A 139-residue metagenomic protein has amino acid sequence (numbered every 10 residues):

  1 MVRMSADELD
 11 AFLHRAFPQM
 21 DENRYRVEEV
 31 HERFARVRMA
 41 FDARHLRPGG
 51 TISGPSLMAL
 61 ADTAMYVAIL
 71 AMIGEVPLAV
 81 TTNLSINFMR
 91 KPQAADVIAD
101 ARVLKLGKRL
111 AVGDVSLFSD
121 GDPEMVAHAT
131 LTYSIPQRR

Functional and structural regions predicted by a protein language model:
M1-R38, R44: Non-catalytic linker/capping segments at the edges of enzyme domains
R3-M4, K91-A94, I98, L104-R139: HotDog/MaoC-like acyl-thioester-processing domains
N23, R33-A35, G54, V76-L84 (+3 more regions): A generic structural signal for short beta-strands and their flanking turns/coil linkers
M39-F41, F88, I135: Hydrophobic residues in beta-strands and at strand termini
A40-A64: Hot-dog-fold acyl-thioester-processing enzymes
V67-I98, V103: Hydrophobic beta-strand-centered segment that forms part of the acyl-chain substrate-binding groove
